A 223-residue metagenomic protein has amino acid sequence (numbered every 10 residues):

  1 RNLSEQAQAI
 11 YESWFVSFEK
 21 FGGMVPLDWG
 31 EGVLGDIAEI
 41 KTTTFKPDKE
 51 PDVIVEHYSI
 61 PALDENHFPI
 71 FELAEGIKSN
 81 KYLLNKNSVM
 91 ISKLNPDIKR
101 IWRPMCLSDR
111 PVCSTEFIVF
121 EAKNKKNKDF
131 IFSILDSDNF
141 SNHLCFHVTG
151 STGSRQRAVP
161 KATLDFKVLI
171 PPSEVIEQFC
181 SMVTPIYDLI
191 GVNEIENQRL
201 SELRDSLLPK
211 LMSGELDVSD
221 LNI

Functional and structural regions predicted by a protein language model:
R1-P47, S173-V218: Non-catalytic DNA-recognition/assembly elements of restriction-modification systems
G35-P47, V53-S92, I98, R103-D109 (+1 more regions): Sequence-specific dsDNA recognition surfaces
N80-Y82, K86-S141, H147-T163: A short beta-sheet element
L83, M90-I91, V119, K167 (+4 more regions): Structured core elements
S114-T115, T163-D165, L203, S213: Active-site lining segments that contact anionic ligands and/or coordinate catalytic metals
F117-K128, P160-L189: Proline-centric
F146-H147, V168: Disulfide-stabilized, aromatic/cysteine-rich ligand-recognition loop
